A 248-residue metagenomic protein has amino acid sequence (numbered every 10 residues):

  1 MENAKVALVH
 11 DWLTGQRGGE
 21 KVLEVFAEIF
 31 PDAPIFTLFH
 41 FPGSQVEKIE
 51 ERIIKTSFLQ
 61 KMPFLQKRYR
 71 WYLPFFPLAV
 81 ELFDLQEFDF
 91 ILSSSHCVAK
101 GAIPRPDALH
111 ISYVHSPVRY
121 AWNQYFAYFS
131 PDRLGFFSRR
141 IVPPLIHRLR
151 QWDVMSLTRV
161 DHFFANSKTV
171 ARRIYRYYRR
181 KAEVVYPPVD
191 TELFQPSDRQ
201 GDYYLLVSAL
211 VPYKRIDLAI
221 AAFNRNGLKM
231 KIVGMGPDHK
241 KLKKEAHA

Functional and structural regions predicted by a protein language model:
W12-L13, V207-V211, G236: Short donor-sugar binding/catalytic loops of nucleotide-sugar-dependent glycosyltransferases, especially enzymes
I29-K100: Active-site donor-binding segments of glycosyltransferases and PAPS-dependent sulfotransferases
F90-S93, P104-G135, E183: Active-site proximal beta-strand in glycosyltransferases
L92, T158-S167, K231: A short beta-strand/loop micro-motif in the catalytic core of glycosyltransferases that engages the nucleotide-sugar
S130-F163, A171: Membrane-proximal helix-turn-helix segments that form the acceptor-binding/catalytic region of lipid-linked
R172, R176, E183, P188-D202: Acidic anion/phosphate-binding donor-loop and adjacent secondary structure in glycosyltransferase catalytic cores
Q195-K231: Conserved donor-binding/catalytic core segment of Leloir-type glycosyltransferases
K240-A248: Nucleotide-activated donor-binding/catalytic signature segment of Leloir-type glycosyltransferases, i.e., the conserved
